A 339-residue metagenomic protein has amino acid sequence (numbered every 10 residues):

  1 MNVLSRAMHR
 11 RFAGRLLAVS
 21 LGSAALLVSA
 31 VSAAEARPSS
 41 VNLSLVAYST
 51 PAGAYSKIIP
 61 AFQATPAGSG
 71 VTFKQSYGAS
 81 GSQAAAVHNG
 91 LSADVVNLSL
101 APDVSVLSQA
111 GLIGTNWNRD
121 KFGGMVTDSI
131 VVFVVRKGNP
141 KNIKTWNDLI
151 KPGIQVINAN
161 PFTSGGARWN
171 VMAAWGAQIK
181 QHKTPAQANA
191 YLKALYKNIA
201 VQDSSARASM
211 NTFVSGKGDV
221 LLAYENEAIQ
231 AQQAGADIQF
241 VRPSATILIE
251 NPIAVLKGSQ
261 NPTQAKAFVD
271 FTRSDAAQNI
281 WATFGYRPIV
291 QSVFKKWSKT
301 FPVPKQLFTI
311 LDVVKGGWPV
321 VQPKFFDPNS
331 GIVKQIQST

Functional and structural regions predicted by a protein language model:
V3-V19: Bacterial N-terminal signal peptides that target proteins for export
A18-S29: Bacterial N-terminal signal peptides
L27-V41: C-terminal region of N-terminal signal peptides and the immediate post-cleavage residues of exported proteins
R37-T163, P304-Q306, Q337: N-terminal segment of the mature folded domain
M125-I130, L192-L195, D203-S204, Q233-P262 (+2 more regions): Periplasmic-binding protein-like
G138-K144, T163, G176-T184, G258-A265: Short helix-loop capping/hinge motifs at secondary-structure junctions, enriched in acidic/polar residues
Q181-S244: Ligand-binding pocket segment of bilobal, Venus flytrap-like solute-binding proteins
T263-T339: Extracellular/periplasmic juxtamembrane helices and adjacent flexible linkers that interface with membrane partners
